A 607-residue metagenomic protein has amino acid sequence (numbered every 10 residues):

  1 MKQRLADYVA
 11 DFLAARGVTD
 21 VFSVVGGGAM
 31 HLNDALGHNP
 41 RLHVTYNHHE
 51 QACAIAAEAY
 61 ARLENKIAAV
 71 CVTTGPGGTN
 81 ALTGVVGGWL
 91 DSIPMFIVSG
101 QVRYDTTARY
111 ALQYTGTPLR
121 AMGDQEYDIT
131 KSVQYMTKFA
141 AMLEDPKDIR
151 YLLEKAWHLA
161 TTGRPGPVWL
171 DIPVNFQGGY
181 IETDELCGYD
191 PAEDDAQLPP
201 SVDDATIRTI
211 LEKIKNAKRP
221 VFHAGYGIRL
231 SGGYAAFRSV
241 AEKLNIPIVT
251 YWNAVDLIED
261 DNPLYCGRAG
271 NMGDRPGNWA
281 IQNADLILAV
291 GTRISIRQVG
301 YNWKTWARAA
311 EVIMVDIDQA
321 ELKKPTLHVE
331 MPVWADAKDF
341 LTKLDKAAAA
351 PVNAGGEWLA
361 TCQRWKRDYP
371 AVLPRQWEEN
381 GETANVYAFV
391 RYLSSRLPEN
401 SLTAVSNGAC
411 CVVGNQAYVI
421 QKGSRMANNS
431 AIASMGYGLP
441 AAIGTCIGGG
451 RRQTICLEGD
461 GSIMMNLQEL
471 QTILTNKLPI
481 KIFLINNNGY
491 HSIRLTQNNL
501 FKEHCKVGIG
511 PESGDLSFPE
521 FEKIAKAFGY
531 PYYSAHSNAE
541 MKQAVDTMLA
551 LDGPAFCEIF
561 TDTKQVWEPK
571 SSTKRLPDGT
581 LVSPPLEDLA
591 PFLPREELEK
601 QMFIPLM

Functional and structural regions predicted by a protein language model:
M1, K147, E212, A309-N407 (+4 more regions): Phosphate/pyrophosphate-binding active-site segments
M1-A354, R396, P479-I482, K502-E503 (+1 more regions): N-terminal alpha/beta PP-like core and its mobile active-site loop of ThDP/TPP-dependent enzymes
A6-V9, A14-T19, G27, L32-L36 (+1 more regions): Active-site diphosphate/adenylate-binding microenvironment
V24-G26, T45-I55, V70-G77, E144-D145 (+5 more regions): Active-site nucleophile and cofactor-binding loops and adjacent substrate-binding regions of central metabolic enzymes
A61, A160, A241, S394 (+3 more regions): N-terminal cationic-hydrophobic initiation segments that often serve targeting/anchoring roles
A108-D124, N271, P325, P332-W334 (+3 more regions): Thiamine diphosphate
V133-T137, Y392-S401, A525-Y530: A structural motif corresponding to the C-terminal end of an alpha-helix and its immediate exit/capping segment
G225-L230, E378-E379, G459: Conserved short loop/turn motifs at secondary-structure junctions
